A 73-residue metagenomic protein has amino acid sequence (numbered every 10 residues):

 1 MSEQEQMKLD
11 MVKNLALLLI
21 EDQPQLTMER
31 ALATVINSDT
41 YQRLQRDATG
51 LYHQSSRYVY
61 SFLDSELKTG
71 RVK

Functional and structural regions predicted by a protein language model:
M1-K73: C-terminal alpha-helical interaction appendages
